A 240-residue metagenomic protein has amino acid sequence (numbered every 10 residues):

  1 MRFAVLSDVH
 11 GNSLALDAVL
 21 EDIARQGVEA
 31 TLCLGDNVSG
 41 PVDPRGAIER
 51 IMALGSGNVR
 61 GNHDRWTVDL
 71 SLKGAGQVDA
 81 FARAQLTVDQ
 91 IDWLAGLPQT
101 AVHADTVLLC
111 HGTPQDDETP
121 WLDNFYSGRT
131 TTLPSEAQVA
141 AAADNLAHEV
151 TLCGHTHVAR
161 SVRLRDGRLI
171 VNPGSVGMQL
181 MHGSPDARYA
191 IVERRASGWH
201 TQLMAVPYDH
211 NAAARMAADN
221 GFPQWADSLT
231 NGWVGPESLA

Functional and structural regions predicted by a protein language model:
R2-A95: Core catalytic region of metal-dependent phosphoesterases/phosphodiesterases, especially metallo-beta-lactamase-like
R2-H10, T106-T113, I170-G174: Active-site-proximal beta-strand elements of phosphoester/diester hydrolases
H10-A15, S39-V42, H63-D69, V102 (+3 more regions): Active-site environment of divalent metal-dependent phosphoester hydrolases
Q26-G27, D89-S161: His/acidic metal-ligating clusters that form di-metal
A30, G57, V107-L108, E149-V150 (+1 more regions): Structural motif
L70-L72, W121-L122, L164, A214-M216: Short aromatic-enriched loop/helix-cap "lid" or pocket-rim segments at secondary-structure transitions that line
R163-A240: Acidic, His/Gly-rich catalytic cores of divalent-metal-dependent hydrolytic chemistry
